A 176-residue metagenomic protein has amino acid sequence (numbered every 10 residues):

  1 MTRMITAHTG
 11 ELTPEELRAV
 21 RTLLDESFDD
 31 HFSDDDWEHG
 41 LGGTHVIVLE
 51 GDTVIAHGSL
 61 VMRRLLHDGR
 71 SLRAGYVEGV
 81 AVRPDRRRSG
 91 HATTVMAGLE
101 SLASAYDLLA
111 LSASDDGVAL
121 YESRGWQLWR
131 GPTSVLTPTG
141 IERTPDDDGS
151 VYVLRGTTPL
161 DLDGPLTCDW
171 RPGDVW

Functional and structural regions predicted by a protein language model:
M1-L12, G42, D115-W176: Terminal substrate-recognition subdomain of acyl/acetyltransferases
T6-P84: A conserved beta-strand-loop-helix scaffold within acyl/acetyltransferase catalytic domains
A19, G98, D116: Short Gly/charged-rich anion-binding patches and loops
L60-M62, V95-L99, P132-T139: Short acidic (Asp/Glu) patches
H67-G69, A103, L120: Short glycine/serine/proline-enriched coil/turn segments at secondary-structure junctions
D85-G98: Conserved acetyl-CoA pyrophosphate-binding loop and the N-cap/start of the following alpha-helix in GNAT-like
S101-S114: Conserved GNAT acetyl-CoA-binding A-motif
